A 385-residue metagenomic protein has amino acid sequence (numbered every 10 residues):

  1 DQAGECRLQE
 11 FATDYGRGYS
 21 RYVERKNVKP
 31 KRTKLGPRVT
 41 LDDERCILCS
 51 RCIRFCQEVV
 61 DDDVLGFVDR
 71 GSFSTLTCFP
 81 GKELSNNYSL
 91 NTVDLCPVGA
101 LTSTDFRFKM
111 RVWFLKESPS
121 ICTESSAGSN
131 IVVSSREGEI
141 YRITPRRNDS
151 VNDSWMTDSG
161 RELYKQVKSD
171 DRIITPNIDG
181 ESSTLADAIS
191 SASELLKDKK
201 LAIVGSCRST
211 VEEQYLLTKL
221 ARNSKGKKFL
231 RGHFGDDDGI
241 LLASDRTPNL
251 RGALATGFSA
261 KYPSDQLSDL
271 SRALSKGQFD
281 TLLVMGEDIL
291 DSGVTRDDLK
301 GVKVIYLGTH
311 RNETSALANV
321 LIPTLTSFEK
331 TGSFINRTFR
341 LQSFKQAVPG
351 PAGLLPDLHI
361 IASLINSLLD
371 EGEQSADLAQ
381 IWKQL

Functional and structural regions predicted by a protein language model:
D1-D14, S150-G160, E212-Q214: Structured, non-catalytic alpha/beta "coupling" segments that mediate domain-domain communication and provide generic
D1-I121, A127-I131, E139: Fe-S ferredoxin-like electron-transfer domains and their immediately adjacent linker/connector regions across
R21-V23, N27, K31, S134-K199 (+3 more regions): Cofactor-/ligand-binding subdomain signature composed of acidic, glycine-rich, tryptophan-containing flexible loops
C46, C56, L76, C96 (+8 more regions): Conserved structural-core and active-site-/substrate-pathway-adjacent residues in large, well-folded domains of enzymes
F55, N86-N87, T104-D105, I131-S134 (+9 more regions): Short helix/loop capping segments that flank catalytic or ligand/cofactor-binding pockets
N86-P145, G286-I289, T295-N312, Q346-N366: Phosphate/diphosphate-binding loops
A202-E213, D288-L290: Gly/Ser/Thr-rich loops at beta-strand to alpha-helix junctions that form or flank small-molecule/cofactor-binding
Q214, L220-L385: Non-catalytic alpha/beta scaffold blocks inside enzyme catalytic domains
